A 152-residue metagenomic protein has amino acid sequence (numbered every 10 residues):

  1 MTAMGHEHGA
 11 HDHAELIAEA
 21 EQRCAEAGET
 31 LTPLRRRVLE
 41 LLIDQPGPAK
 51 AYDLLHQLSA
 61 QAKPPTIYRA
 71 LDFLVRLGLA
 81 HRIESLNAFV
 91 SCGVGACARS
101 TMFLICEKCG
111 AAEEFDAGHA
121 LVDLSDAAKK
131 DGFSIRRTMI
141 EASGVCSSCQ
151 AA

Functional and structural regions predicted by a protein language model:
M1-H13: Short, intrinsically disordered or compositionally biased N-terminal tails of bacterial proteins
A14-G28: Short, Lys/Arg-enriched N-terminal segment that forms or immediately precedes the first helix of a structured domain
L31-P33, Q45-K50: Short capping segments at the starts of secondary-structure elements
R36-L41: Pre-recognition alpha-helix immediately N-terminal to the DNA-recognition helix within helix-turn-helix or winged-helix
D53-L58: A short acidic, leucine-rich amphipathic alpha-helix
I67-L77: Basic amphipathic alpha-helical segments that dock to polyanions
R76-A152: Non-DNA-binding regulatory cores of transcription-related proteins, predominantly C-terminal effector-binding
